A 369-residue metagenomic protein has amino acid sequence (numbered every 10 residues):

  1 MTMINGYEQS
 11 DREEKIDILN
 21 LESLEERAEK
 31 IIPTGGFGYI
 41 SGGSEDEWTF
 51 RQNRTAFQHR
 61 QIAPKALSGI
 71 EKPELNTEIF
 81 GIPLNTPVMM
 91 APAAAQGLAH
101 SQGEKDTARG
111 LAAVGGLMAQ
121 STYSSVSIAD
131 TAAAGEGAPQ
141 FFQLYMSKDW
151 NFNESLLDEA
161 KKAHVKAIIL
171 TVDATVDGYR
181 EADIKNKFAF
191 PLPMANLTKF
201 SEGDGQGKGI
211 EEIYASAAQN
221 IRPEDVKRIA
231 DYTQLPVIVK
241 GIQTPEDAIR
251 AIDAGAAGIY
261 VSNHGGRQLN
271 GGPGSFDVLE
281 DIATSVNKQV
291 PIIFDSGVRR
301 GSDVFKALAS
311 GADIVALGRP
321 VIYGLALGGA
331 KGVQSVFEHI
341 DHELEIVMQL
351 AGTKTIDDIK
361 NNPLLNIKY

Functional and structural regions predicted by a protein language model:
T2-G81, R180, K187-I221, D358-I359 (+1 more regions): An N-cap/entry alpha-helix motif that binds or orients negatively charged groups
N53, G271-T284, L325-E345: C-terminal helical cap(s) of enzyme catalytic domains, especially alpha/beta-barrels
Q61, N76-E78, P83, P87-A91 (+3 more regions): Short, conserved beta-strand segments within well-ordered enzyme catalytic domains that often line or immediately flank
L84-I128: Glycine-rich active-site/cofactor-binding loop and its immediate structural neighborhood
M89-A95, A138-Y145, I210-E212: Short, basic, glycine/proline-bearing loop/turn elements
A95, R109, A134, W150-F294 (+1 more regions): Alpha/beta enzyme core
A112-N153: A gly/proline- and charged-residue-enriched helix-loop-helix capping module
H342-Y369: Charged C-terminal helix
